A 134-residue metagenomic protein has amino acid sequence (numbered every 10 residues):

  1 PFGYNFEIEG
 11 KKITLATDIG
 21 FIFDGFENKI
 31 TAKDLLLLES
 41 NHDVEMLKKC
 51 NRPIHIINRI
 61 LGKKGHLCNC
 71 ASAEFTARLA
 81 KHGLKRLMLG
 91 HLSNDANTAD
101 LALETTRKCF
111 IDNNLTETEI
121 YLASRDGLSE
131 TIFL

Functional and structural regions predicted by a protein language model:
P1-T31, D126, T131-L134: Core dinuclear metal-dependent hydrolase active-site scaffold
F23-L122: Cap/insert and terminal regions of metallo-dependent hydrolase folds
